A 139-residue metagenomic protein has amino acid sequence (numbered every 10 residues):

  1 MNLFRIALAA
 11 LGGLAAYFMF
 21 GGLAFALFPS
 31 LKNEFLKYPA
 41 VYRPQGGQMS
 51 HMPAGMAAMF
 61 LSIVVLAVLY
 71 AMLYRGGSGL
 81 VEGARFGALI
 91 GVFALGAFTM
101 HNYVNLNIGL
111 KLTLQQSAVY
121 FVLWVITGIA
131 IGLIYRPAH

Functional and structural regions predicted by a protein language model:
M1-H139: Juxtamembrane/disordered regions of integral membrane proteins
